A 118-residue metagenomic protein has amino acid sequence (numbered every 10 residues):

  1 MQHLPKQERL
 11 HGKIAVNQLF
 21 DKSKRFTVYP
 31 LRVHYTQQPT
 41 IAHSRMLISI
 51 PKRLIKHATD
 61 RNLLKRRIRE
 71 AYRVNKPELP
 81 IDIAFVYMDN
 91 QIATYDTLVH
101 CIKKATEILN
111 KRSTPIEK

Functional and structural regions predicted by a protein language model:
M1-K118: Positively charged, solvent-exposed patches that mediate nucleic-acid binding
